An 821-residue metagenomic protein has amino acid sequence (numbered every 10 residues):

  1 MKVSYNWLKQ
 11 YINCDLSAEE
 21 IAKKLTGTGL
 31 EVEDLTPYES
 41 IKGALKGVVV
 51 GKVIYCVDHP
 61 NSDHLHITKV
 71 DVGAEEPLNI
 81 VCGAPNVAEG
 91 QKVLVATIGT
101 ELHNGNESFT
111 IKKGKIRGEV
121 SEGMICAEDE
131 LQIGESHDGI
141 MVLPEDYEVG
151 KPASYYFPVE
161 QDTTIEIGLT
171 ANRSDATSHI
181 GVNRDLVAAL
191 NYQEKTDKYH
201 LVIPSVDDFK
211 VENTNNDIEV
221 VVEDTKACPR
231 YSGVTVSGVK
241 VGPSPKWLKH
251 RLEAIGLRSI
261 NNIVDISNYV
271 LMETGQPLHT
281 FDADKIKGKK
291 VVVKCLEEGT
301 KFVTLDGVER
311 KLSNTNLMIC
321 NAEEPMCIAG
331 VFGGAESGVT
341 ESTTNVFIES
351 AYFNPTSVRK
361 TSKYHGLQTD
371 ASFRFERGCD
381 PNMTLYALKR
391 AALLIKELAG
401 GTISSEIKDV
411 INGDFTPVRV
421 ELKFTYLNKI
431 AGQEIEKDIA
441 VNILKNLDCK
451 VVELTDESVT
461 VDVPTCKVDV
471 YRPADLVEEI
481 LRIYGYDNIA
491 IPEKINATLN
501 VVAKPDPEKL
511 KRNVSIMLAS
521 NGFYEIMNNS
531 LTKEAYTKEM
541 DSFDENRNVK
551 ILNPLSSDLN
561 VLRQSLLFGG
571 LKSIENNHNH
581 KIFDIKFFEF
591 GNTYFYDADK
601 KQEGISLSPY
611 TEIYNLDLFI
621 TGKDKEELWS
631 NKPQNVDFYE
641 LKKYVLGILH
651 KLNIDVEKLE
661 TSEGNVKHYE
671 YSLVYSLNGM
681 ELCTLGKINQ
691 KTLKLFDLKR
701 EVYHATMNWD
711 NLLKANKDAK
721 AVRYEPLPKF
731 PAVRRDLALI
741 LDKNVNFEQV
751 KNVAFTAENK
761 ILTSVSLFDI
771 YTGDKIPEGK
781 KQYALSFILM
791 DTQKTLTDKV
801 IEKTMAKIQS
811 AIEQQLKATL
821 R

Functional and structural regions predicted by a protein language model:
M1-K210, F347, D370, G378-P381 (+2 more regions): Phosphate-backbone binding interfaces of nucleic-acid-interacting proteins
K2, E19, K445-C449, T460 (+6 more regions): A carboxyl-terminal module marker
Y5, K23, E39-S40, L201-T300: Glycine/proline-enriched, intrinsically flexible loops and inter-domain linkers
V49-I80, G150, K249, A254 (+2 more regions): Conserved mixed alpha/beta core segments that line enzyme active sites in large multi-domain catalysts
G114, V292-F332, E336-V339, I495-E612 (+4 more regions): Class II aminoacyl-tRNA synthetase-like tRNA-binding/catalytic domains
R117-E130, S136-V142, S154-T163, I167 (+3 more regions): Mobile "lid/hinge" segments at catalytic clefts and subdomain interfaces of large enzymes
G181, V420-I585, R735, I788-Q793 (+1 more regions): Extended, well-folded interaction surfaces typified by the phenylalanyl-tRNA synthetase beta subunit core
L190-V222, A399-L427, Q433-E434: Terminal amphipathic helices with adjacent charged low-complexity linkers/tails
